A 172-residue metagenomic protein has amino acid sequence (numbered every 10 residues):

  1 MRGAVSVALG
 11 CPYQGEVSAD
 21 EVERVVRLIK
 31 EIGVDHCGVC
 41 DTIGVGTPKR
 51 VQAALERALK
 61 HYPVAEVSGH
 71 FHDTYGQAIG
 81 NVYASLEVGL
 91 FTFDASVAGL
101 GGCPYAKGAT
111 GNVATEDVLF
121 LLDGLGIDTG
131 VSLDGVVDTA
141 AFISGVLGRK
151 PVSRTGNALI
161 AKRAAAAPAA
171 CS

Functional and structural regions predicted by a protein language model:
M1-S172: Catalytic cores and adjacent flexible loops of soluble metabolic enzymes that perform enolate/carbanion chemistry on
